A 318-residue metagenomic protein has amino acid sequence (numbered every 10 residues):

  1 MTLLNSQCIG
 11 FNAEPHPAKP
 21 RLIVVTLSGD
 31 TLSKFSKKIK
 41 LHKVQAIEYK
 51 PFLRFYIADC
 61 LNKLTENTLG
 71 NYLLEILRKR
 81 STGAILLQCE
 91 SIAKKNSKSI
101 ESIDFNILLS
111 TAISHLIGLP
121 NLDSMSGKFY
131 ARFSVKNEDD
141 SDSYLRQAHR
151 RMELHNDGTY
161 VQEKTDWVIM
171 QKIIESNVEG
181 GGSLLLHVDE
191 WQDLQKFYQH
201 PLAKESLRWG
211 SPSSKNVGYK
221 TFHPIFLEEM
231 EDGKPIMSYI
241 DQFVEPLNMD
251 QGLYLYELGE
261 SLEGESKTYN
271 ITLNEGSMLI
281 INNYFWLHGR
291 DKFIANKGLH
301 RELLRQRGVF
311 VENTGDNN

Functional and structural regions predicted by a protein language model:
T2-Y72, K79-L86, Y130-E275, I280 (+1 more regions): Active-site environment of non-heme Fe oxygenases that use a 2-His-1-carboxylate facial triad
A84-K94, D104: N-terminal accessory beta-strand-rich subdomains and adjacent acidic, glycine-rich linkers that precede catalytic cores
S97-S99, D291-K292: A short acidic (Asp/Glu
K98-E101, F105, G158, I271: Conserved aromatic-histidine-acidic binding/catalytic patches
I100-N121, L247-L262: Signature of the catalytic double-stranded beta-helix
D104, L108, S124, H149 (+1 more regions): Residues forming well-ordered secondary-structure scaffolds
L109-L145: A gly/proline- and charged-residue-enriched helix-loop-helix capping module
